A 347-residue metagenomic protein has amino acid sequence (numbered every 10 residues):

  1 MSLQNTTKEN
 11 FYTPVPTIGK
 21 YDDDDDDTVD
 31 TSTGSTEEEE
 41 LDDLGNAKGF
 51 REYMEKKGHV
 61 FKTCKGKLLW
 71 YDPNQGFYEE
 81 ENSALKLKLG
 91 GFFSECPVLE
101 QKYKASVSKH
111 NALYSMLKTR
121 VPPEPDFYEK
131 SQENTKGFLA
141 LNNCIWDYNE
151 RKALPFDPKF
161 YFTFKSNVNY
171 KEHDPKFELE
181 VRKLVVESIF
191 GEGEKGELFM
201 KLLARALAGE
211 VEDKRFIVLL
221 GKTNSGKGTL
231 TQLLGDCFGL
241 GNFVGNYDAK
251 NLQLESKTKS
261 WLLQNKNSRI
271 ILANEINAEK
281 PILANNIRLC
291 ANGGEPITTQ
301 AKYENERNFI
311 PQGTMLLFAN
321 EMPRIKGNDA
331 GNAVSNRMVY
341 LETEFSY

Functional and structural regions predicted by a protein language model:
M1-K57, E172-L184, S188, L233: Replication-associated primase and helicase/ATPase modules
K20-K165, N336: Intein modules and their embedded homing endonuclease domains
T31, G58-S83, Q132-E133, F138-L139 (+2 more regions): P-loop NTPase catalytic core of nucleic-acid-dependent motor ATPases
G76, N277-A278, N320-I325, E344-Y347: Conserved nucleotide-binding/hydrolysis micro-motifs of P-loop NTPases
Y247-T258, L283-E306: Substrate-gripping "pore-loop 1 plus following alpha2 helix"
K259-K266, T299-A319: AAA+/SF3 P-loop NTPase mechanochemical coupling elements
S268-N292, R307, I325-V334: Conserved AAA+/SF3 P-loop NTPase catalytic/coupling segment centered on the Walker-B
D329-F345: A short helix-turn-beta junction within AAA+ P-loop NTPase domains corresponding to the substrate/partner-engaging
